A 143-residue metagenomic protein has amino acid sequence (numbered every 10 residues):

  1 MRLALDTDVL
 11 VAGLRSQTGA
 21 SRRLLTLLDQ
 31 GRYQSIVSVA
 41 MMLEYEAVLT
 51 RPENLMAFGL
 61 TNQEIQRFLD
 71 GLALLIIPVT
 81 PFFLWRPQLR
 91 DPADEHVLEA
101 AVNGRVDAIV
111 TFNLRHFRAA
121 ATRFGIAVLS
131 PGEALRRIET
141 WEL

Functional and structural regions predicted by a protein language model:
M1-V37: Short, well-structured N-terminal submotif of metal-dependent ribonuclease cores
D8-V9, A40, R115, E133: Alpha-helix/helix-capping structural signal
A12-G13, L84-R90: Short, flexible loop segments at the rims of nucleotide/cofactor-binding pockets, characterized by
L14-R15, L49, A121, E139: Short, flexible helix/strand-to-coil boundary loops that buttress conserved ligand/catalytic motifs in alpha/beta
L24, V97-L98: Short, hydrophobic alpha-helical packing/hinge segments within bilobed ligand-binding/sensory domains
L27-L84: PIN-domain endoribonuclease scaffold, especially VapC-family toxins
Q88, E95, V102-A108, L114-L143: Acidic, PIN/NYN-like endoribonuclease modules and their adjacent C-terminal/linker elements
